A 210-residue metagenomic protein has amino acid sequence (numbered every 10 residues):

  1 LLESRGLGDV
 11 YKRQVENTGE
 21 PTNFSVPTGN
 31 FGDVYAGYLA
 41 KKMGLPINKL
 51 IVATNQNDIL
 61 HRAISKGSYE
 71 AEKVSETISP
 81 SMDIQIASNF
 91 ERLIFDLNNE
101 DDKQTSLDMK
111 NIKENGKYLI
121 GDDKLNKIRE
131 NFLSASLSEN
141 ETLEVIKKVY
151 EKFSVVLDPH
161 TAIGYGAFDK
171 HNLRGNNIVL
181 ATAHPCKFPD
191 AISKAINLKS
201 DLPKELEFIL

Functional and structural regions predicted by a protein language model:
L1-Y11: Single conserved hydrophobic/aromatic residue that forms the stacking wall/gate of nucleotide- or nucleobase-binding
R5, G32-Y35, I84-R92, L137-E144 (+3 more regions): Conserved active-site and cofactor/substrate-binding residues in soluble primary-metabolism enzymes
R5, V26-N30, D58, S79-I86 (+3 more regions): Hydrophobic alpha-helical scaffolding
R13-E16, Y35-P46, G166-N172: Alpha-helix C-terminal capping segments
T22, V26-K103: A conserved active-site cap/scaffold subdomain adjacent to cofactor or substrate pockets
L45-R62, Y165-L210: Catalytic phosphate/nucleotide-handling subdomain of diverse soluble enzymes
K103-I120, I128: Long, amphipathic alpha-helical stalk/connector segments used for oligomerization, subunit docking, or mechanical
K117-N172: C-terminal structural cap/anchor segments
